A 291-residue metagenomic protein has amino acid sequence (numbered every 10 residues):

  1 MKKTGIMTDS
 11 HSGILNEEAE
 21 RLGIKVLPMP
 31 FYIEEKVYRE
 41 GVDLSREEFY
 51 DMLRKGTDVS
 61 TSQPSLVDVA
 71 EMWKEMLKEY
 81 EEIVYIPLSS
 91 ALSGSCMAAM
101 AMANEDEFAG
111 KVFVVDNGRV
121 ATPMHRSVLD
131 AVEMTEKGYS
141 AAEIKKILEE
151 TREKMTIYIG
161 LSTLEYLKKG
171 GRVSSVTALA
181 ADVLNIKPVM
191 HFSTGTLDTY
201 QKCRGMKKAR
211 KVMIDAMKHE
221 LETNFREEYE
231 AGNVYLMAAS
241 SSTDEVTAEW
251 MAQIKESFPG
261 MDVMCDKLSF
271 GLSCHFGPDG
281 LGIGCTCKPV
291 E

Functional and structural regions predicted by a protein language model:
K3-G5, H11-K25, P30, E82 (+4 more regions): Mixed-charge interfacial surface used for oligomerization/domain docking and macromolecular partner engagement
G5-Q63, D68: N-terminal glycine-rich anion-binding loop in soluble enzyme alpha/beta folds
L44-Y50, W73, M100-E105: A short glycine/small-residue-enriched secondary-structure motif
K55-S90, M97, K145, R152: Glycine-rich phosphate- or other oxyanion-binding loops that anchor nucleotides, phosphorylated ligands
